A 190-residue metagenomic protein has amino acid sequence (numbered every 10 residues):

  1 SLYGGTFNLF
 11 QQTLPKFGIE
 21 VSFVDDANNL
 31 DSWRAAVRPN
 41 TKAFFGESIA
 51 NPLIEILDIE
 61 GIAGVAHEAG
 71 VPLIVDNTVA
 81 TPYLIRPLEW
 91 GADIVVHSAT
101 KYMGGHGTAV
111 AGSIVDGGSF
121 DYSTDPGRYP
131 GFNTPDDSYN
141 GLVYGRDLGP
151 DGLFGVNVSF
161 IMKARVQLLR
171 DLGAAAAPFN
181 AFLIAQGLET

Functional and structural regions predicted by a protein language model:
S1-T190: Conserved PLP-enzyme active-site core in the AAT-like
